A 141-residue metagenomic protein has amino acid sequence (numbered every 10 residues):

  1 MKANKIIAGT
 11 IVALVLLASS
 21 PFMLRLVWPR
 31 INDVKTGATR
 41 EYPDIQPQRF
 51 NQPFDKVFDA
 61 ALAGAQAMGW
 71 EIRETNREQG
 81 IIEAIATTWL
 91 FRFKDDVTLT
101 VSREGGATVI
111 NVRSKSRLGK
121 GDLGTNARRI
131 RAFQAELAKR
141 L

Functional and structural regions predicted by a protein language model:
K2-G9, A18-L141: Ser/Thr-rich, low-complexity intrinsically disordered terminal regions
